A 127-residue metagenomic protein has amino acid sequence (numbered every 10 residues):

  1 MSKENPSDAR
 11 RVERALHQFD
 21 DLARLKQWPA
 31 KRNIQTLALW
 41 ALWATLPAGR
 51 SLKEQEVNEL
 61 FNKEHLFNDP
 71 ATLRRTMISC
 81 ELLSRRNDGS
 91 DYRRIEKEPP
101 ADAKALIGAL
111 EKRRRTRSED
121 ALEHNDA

Functional and structural regions predicted by a protein language model:
M1-R11: N-terminal regulatory modules of eukaryotic gene-expression and nucleic-acid-associated proteins
V12-A48: Short alpha-helical segments that sit at the start of domains
L46-R50, L66-F67: Short helix-capping/hinge SLiMs at alpha-helix to coil transitions
A48-F61: Short acidic, hydrophobic short linear motifs in intrinsically disordered regions
E64-S79: Short amphipathic alpha-helical interaction segments
I78-G89: A short, conserved structural fragment
S90-I95: Minor-groove-contacting beta-hairpin "wing" of winged helix-turn-helix DNA-binding domains
P100-A127: Short, amphipathic alpha-helical interaction segments positioned at domain boundaries
